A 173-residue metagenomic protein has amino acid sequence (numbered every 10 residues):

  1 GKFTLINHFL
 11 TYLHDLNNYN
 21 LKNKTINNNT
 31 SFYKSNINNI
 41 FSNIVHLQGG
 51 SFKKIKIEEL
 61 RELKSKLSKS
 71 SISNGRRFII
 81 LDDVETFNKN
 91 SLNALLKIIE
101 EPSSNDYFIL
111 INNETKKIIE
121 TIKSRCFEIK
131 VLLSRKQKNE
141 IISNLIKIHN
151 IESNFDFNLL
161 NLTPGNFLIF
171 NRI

Functional and structural regions predicted by a protein language model:
G1-L81, Y107-I109: P-loop/Walker A NTP-binding region and its immediately flanking N-terminal helices in P-loop NTPase folds
G1-Y12, L16-N36, S104-N105, E114-I173: Charged, glycine-rich active-site and insertion segments that engage polyanionic ligands
H14, S68, I72, L96-E100 (+2 more regions): Signal for well-folded cores of large energy- and translation-related assemblies
I57-L60, K89-N93: Conserved strand-to-helix beginnings and helix N-cap segments that scaffold or border functional pockets
S68, S91-L110: Conserved catalytic/switch belt of AAA+ P-loop NTPases
D83, L110-I111, K130-V131: Small/polar loops that bind or transfer phosphate-bearing groups
